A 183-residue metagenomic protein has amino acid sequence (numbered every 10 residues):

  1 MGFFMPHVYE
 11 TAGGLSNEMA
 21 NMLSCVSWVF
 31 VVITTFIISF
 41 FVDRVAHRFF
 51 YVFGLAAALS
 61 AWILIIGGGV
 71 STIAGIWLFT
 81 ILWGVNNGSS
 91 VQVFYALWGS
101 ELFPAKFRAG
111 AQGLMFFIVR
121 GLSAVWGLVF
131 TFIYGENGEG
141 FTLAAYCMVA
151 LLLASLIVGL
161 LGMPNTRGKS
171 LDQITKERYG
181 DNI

Functional and structural regions predicted by a protein language model:
M1-T35, W126-G127: Extracytoplasmic gate region of multi-pass secondary transporters
Y9-E10, F41-V42, F130-G138: Interfacial helix-cap and linker-helix signal at transmembrane-aqueous boundaries of multi-pass secondary transporters
T34-A46: Helix-to-loop junctions at the C-terminal end of transmembrane segments in multipass secondary transporters
D43-L55: Cytoplasmic membrane-interface "Motif A"-like loop-to-helix N-cap segments of 12-TM Major Facilitator Superfamily
A57-S71: C-terminal ends and interior cores of transmembrane alpha-helices in multi-pass membrane transporters/permeases
A74-S90: Hydrophobic core of transmembrane alpha-helices in multi-pass small-molecule transporters, especially MFS/SLC-type
S89-F103: Intracellular juxtamembrane helix-capping segments at the cytosolic ends of symmetry-related transmembrane helices
Y134-A150: A membrane-interface helix-boundary motif in multi-pass transporters
